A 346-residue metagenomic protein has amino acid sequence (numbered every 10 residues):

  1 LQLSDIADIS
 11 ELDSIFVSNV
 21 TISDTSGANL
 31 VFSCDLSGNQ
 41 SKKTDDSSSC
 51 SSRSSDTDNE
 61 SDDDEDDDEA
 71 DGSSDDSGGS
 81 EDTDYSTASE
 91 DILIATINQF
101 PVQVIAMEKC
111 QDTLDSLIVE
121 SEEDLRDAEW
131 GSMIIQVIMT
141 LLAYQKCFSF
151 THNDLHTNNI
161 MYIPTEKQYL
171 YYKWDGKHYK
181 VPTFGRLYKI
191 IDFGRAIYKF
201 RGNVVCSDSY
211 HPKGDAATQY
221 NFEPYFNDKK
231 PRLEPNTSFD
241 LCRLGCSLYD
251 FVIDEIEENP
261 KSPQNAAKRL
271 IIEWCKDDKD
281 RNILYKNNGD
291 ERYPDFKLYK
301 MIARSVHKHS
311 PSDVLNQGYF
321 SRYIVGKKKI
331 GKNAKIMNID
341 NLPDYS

Functional and structural regions predicted by a protein language model:
L1-A128, F200-S207: Conserved structural core of kinase catalytic domains
L30, Y220-S346: Helical subdomain adjoining the active site within ATP-dependent kinase catalytic cores
K109, T113, E129-M139, A143 (+6 more regions): Acidic, Ser/Thr-rich intrinsically disordered and amphipathic helical segments
T113-S116, I163, Y169-L170, A196-F200 (+1 more regions): Eukaryotic short linear interaction motifs
I118-E122, H156, W174, R201-C206 (+2 more regions): Short coil/turn segments at secondary-structure boundaries
E122-H152, E166: Conserved kinase catalytic-core helix
Q145-V181: Catalytic-loop of the protein kinase fold
E166, L187-A196: Activation of the activation-loop gatekeeper triad in protein kinase-fold domains
